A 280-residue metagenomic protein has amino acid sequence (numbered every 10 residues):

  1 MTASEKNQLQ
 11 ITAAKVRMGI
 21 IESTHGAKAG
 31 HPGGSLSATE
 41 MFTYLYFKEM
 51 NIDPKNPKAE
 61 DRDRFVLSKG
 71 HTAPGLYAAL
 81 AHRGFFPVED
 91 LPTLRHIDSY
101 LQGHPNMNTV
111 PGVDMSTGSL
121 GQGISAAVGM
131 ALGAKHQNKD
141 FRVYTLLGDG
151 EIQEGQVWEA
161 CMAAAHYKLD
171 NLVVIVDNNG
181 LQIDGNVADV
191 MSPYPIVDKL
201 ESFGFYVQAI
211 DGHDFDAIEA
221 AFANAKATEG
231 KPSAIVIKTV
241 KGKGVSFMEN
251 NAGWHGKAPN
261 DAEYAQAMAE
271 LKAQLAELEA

Functional and structural regions predicted by a protein language model:
M1-V16: N-terminal hydrophobic or amphipathic helices/low-complexity stretches enriched in small/hydrophobic/Pro/Gly
A13-A29, D177-N179: N-terminal capping segment at the start of a domain
I20-T24, S35-H166: Cofactor-binding active-site loop characterized by glycine-rich and histidine/acidic residues
H71-T72, L76, N179-G180, D214 (+1 more regions): Glycine-rich beta-alpha junction loops
Y77-A78, N106, Q156-W158, D184-A188 (+1 more regions): Short acidic, glycine/serine/threonine-rich loops at helix termini
R83, V190, E249-G253: Short secondary-structure boundary/capping segments
G112, S116-S119, I124-T228: Thiamine diphosphate
F205, F215-A280: Glycine/aspartate-rich loop-and-adjacent alpha/beta segment that forms the canonical ThDP
